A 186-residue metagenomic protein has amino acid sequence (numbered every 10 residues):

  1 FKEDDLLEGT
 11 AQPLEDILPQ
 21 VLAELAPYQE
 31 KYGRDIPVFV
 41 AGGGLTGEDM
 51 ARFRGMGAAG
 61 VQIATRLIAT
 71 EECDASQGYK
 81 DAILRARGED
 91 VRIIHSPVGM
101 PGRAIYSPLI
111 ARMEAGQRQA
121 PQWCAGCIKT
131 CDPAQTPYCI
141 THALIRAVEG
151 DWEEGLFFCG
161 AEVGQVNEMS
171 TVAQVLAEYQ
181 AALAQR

Functional and structural regions predicted by a protein language model:
F1-F39, L45-R186: Conserved active-site-proximal phosphate/metal-binding subdomains
